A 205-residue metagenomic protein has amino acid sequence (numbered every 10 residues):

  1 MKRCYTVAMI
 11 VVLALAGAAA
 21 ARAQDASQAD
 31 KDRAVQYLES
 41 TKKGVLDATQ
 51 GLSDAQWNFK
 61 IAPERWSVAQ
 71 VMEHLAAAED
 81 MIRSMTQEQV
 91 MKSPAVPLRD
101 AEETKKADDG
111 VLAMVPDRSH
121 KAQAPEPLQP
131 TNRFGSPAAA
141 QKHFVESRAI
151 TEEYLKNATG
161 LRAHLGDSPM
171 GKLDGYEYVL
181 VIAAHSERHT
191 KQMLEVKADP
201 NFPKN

Functional and structural regions predicted by a protein language model:
M1-C4: Positively charged n-region of N-terminal signal peptides that target proteins for export
V7-G17: Bacterial N-terminal signal peptides
A19-R33, S84-F144, H164, D199-N205: Short, helix-capping/interhelical loops that line the mouth of catalytic, cofactor-, or ligand-binding pockets
Q28-V35, Q56-E73, P130-Q141, G175-V179: Second-shell loop/turn segments in exported
K31-F59, E187: N-terminal targeting signals for Sec/Tat export/insertion, comprising classic cleavable signal peptides
K42-V45, F144, R148-T151: Hydrophobic alpha-helical core bundles mediating ligand binding, dimerization, or RNAP-core interactions
T49, R118-A122, T159: Short, small-residue-rich loop/turn micro-motifs
F59-D109, A149, E153-N205: Short, contiguous alpha-helical
